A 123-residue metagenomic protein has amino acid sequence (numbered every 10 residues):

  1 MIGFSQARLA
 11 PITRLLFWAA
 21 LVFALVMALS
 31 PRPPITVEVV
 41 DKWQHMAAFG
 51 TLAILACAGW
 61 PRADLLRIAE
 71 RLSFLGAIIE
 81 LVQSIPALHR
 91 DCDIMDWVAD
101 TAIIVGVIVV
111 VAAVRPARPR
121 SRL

Functional and structural regions predicted by a protein language model:
M1-W97, T101-L123: Bulky hydrophobic segments
